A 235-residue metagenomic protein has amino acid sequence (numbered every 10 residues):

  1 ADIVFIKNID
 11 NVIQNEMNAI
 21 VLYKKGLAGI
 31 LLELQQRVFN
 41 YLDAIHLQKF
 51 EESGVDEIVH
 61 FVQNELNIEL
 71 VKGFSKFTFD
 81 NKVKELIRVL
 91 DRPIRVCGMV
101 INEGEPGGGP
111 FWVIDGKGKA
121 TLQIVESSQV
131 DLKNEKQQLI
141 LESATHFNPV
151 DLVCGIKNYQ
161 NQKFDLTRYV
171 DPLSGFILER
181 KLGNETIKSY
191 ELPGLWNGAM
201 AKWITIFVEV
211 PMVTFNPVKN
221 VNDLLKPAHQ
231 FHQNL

Functional and structural regions predicted by a protein language model:
A1-H46: Extended, domain-scale alpha-helical bundle/helix-rich regions
I9, E16, K24, F39 (+1 more regions): OB-fold and OB-like single-stranded nucleic-acid-recognition modules and their adjacent interaction interfaces
I45-S53: Extended, non-globular alpha-helical segments
